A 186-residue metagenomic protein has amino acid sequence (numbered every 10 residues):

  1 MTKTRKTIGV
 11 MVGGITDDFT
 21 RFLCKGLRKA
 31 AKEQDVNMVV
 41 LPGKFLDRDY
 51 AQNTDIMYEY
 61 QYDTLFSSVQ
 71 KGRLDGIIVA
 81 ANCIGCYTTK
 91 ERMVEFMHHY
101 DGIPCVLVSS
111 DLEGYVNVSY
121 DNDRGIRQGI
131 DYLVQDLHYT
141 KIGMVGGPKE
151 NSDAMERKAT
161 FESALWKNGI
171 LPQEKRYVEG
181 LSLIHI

Functional and structural regions predicted by a protein language model:
M1-H185: Bacterial carbohydrate/catabolite-sensing allosteric modules
